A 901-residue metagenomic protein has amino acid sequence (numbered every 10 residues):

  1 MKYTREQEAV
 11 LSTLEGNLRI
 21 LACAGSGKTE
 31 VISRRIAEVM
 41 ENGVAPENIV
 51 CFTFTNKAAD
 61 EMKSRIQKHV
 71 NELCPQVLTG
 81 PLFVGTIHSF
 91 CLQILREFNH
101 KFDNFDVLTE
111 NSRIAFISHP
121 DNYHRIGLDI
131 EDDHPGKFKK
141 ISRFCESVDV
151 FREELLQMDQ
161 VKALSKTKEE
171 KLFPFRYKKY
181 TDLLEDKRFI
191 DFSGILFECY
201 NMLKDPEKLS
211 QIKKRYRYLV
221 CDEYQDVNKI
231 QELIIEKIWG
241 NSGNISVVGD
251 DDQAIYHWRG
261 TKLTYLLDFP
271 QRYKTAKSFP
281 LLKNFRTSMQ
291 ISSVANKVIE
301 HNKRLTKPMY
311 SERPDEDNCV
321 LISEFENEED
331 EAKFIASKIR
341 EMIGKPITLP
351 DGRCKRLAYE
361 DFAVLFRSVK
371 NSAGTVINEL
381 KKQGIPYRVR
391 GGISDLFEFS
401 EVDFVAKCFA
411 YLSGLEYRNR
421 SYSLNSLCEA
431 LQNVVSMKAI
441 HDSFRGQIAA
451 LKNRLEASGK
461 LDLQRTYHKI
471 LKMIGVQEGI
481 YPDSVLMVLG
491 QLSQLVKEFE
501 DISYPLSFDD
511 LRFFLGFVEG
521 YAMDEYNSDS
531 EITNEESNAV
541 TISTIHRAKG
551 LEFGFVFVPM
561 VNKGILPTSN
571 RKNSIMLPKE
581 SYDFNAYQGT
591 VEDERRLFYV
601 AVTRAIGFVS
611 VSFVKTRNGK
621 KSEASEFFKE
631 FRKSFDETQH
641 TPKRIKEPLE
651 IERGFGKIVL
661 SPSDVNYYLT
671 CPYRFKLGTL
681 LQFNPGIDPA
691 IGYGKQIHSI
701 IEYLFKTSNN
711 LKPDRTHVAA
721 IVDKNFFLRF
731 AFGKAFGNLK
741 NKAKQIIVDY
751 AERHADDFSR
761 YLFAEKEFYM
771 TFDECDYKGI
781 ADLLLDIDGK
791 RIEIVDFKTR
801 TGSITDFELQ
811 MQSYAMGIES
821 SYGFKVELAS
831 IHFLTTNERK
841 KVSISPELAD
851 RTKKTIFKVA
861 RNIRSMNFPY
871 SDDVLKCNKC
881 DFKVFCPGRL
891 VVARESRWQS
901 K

Functional and structural regions predicted by a protein language model:
M1-A22, S26-V31, N48-V50, D129-E223 (+9 more regions): Accessory N-terminal region flanking or inserted into the helicase ATPase core in nucleic-acid motor proteins
M1-K63, K68, V220-C221, Q225 (+7 more regions): Conserved motor-region signature of P-loop NTPase helicases/translocases
T13-L14, V77-P81, N99-F189, S278-P280 (+2 more regions): ATP-hydrolysis module of ASCE/P-loop NTPase motor domains, specifically the Walker B Asp-Glu catalytic pair
L21, N48-E146, D268, S337 (+2 more regions): Conserved P-loop NTPase-based nucleic-acid remodeling module centered on helicase motor cores
V150, S699-E767, T771: A non-catalytic, helix-rich entry segment at domain boundaries
K166, I377-E379, A406-N618, S625 (+1 more regions): Conserved helicase C-terminal RecA-like lobe
K629-N709, A743-K744, A755-L762, S896-K901: C-terminal, charged and often intrinsically disordered regions of DNA end-processing helicases and nucleases
K633, Q639-E650, E819-K901: Metal-dependent nuclease catalytic regions and adjoining charged, substrate-binding loops involved in nucleic-acid end
